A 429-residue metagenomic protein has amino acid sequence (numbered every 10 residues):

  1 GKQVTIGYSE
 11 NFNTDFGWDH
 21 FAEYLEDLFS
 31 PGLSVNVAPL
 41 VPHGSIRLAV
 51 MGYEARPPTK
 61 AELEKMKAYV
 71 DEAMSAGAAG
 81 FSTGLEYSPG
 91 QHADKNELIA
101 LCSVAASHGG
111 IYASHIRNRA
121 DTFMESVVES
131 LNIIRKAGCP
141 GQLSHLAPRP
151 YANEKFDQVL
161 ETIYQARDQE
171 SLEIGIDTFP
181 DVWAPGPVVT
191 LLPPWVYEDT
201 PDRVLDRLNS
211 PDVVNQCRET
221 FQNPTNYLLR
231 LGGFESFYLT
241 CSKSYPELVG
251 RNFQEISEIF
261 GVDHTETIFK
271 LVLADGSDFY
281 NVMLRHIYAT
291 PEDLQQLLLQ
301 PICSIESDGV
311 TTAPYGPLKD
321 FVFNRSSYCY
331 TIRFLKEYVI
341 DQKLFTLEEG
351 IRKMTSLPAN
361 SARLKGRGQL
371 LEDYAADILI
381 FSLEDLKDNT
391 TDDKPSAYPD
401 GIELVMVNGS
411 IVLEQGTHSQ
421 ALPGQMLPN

Functional and structural regions predicted by a protein language model:
G1-D19: Metal-associated gating/positioning segment near the N- to mid-region
L28, S34-V50, R56-K60, M66-Y87 (+3 more regions): Active-site neighborhoods of metal-dependent hydrolases
V37, G77, H115, D177 (+7 more regions): Divalent metal-coordination and catalytic microenvironments
E72-E129: Divalent metal-binding pocket/active-site signature
F81-S82, Y112, G141, I176 (+3 more regions): Hydrophobic residues within beta-strands of alpha/beta enzymes
E86-S88, N118-R119, P148-R149, P180-D181 (+7 more regions): Short, glycine-/Ser/Thr-/acidic-enriched flexible segments
S210, Q296-C303, D308, T312 (+1 more regions): C-terminal cap of metal-dependent C-N hydrolases
Q254, Y280-Y288, L294, Q342-I351 (+1 more regions): Acidic, glycine-enriched loop/beta-strand segments at the rims of small-molecule binding/catalytic pockets
